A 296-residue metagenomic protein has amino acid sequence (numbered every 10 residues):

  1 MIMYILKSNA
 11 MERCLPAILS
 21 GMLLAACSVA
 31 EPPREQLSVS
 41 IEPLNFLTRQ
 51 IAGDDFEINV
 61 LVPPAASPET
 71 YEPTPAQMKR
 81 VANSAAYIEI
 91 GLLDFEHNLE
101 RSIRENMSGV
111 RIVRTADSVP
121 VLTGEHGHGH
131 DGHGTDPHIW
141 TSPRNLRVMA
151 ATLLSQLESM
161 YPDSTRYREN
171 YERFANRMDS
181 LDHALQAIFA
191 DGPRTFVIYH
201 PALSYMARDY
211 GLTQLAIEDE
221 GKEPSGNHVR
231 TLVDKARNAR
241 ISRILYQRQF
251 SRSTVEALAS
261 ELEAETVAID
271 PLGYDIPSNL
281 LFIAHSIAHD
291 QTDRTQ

Functional and structural regions predicted by a protein language model:
I2-A25: Sec-dependent bacterial lipoprotein signal peptides
C27-Q296: Extracytoplasmic metal-acquisition and chelation regions
